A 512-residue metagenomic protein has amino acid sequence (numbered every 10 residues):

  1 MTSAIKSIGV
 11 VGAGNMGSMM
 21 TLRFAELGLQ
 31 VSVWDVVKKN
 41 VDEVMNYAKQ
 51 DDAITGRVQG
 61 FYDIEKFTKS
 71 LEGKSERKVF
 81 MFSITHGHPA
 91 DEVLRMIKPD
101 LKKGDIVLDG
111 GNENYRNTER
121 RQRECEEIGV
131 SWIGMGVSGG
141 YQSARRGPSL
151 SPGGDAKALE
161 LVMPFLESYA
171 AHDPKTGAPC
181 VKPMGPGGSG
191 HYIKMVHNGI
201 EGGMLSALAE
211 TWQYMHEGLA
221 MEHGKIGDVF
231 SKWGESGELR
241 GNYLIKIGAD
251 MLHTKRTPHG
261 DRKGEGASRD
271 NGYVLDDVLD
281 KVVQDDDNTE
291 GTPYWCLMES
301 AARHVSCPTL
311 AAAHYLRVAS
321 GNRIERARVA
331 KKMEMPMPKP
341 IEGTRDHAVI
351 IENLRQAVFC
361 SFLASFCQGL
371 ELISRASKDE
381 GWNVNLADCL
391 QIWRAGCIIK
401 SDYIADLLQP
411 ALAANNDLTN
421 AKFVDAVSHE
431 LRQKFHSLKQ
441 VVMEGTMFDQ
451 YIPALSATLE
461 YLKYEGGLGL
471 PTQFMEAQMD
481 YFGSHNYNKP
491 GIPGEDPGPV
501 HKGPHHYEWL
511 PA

Functional and structural regions predicted by a protein language model:
I8-V11, A90-R95, N114-D228, S236-Y273 (+2 more regions): Rossmann-fold dinucleotide-binding core
G17-S18: N-terminal Rossmann-fold NAD(P) dinucleotide-binding loop
T21, A25-E26: Gly/Ala-rich phosphate-binding loop of Rossmann-like dinucleotide-binding domains, activating on the conserved
S32, V36-E126, V130-I133, S143-A156: Rossmann-like NAD(P)-binding element
V33, F61, D109, S131-M135 (+3 more regions): General beta-strand structural signal in soluble alpha/beta enzymes
G188-H191, H216-E217, M221, D228 (+3 more regions): Interdomain hinge/lid region at the active-site interface of Rossmann-like NAD(P)-dependent oxidoreductases
F230-G237, S377-L412: Small-residue-rich helix-loop
S437-A512: C-terminal amphipathic alpha-helical interaction region
